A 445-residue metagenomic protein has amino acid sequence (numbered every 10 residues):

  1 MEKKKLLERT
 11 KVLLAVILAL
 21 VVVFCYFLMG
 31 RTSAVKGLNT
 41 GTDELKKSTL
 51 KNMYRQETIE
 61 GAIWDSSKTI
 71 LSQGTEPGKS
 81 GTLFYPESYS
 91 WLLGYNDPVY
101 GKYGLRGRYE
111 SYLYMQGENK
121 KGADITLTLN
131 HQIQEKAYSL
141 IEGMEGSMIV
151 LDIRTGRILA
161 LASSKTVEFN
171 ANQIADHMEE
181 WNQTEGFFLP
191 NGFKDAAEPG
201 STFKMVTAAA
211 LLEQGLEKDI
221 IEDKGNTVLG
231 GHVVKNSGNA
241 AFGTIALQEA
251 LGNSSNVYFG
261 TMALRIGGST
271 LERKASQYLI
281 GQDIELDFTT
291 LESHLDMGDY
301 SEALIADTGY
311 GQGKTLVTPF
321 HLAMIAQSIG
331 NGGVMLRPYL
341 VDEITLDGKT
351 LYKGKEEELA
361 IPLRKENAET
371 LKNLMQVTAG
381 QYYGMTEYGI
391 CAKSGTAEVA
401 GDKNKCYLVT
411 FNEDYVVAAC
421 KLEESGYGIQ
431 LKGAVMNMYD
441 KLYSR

Functional and structural regions predicted by a protein language model:
M1-D176, F187, A196, S269-Q277 (+1 more regions): Periplasmic/cell-envelope proteins involved in peptidoglycan metabolism and beta-lactam response
S66-S67, R154-S201, V206-Y427, D440-S444: Beta-lactam-recognizing serine transpeptidase/beta-lactamase-like catalytic domain environment
